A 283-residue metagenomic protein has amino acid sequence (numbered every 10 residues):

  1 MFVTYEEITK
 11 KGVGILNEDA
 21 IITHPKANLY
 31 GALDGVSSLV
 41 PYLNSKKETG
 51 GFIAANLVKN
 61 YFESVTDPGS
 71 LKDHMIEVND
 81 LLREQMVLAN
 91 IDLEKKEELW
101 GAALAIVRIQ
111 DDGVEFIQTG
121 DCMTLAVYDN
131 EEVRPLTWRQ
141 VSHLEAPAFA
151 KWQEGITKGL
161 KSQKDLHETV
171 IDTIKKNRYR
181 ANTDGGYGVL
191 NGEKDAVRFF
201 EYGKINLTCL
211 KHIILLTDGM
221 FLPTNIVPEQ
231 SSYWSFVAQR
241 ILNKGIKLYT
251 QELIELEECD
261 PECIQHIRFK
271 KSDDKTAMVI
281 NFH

Functional and structural regions predicted by a protein language model:
M1-E6, M86-I91, E258-E262: Short Pro/Gly-enriched beta-strand edge/turn motifs at strand-loop
M1-F62, E94-L99, G192-N206, G219 (+2 more regions): N-terminal entry segment of metal-dependent catalytic domains or homologous docking segments
T9, I171-H283: C-terminal catalytic subdomain
A27-V40, F116-G120, C209-E229: Conserved beta-strand-loop-short alpha-helix elements that form and flank the Mn2+/Mg2+-coordinating active site
N28-Y30, V114, T124, E132-V133: Hydrophobic residues embedded in beta-strands of well-ordered beta-sheets
N56-R83, S235-E257: Helix-loop-helix
D67-Y128, K161-I205, R268-S272, A277-I280: Catalytic core of PPM/PP2C metal-dependent serine/threonine phosphatase domains
E132-N182: Glycine-rich phosphate-binding loop plus the immediately following alpha-helix
